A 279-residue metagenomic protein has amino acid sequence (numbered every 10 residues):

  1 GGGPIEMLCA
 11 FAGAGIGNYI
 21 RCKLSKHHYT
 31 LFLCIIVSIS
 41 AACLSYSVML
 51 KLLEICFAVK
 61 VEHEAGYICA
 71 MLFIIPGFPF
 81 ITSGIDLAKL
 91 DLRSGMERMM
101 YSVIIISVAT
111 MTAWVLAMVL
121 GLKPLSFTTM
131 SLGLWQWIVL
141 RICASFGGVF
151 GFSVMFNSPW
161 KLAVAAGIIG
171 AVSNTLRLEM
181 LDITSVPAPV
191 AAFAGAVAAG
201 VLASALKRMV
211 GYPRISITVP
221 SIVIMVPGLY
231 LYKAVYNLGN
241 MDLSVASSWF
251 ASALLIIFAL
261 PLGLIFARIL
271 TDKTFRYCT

Functional and structural regions predicted by a protein language model:
G1-T82, F156, W160: Core alpha-helical transmembrane segments of integral membrane proteins
L8-A14, I35-A41, I138-F146, A163-A171 (+1 more regions): Short hydrophobic alpha-helical membrane-embedded segments
A10, A14, S38-A42, I105 (+3 more regions): Hydrophobic alpha-helical membrane-embedded or membrane-associated segments
I16-S25, A41, S45-E54, G84 (+7 more regions): Alpha-helical membrane-inserting segments
L24-T30, L90-M96, V154-N157, K161 (+1 more regions): Membrane-interface helix-boundary motifs at transmembrane edges
L53-E62, L120-L134, N237-S248: Membrane-interface helix termini and inter-helical loops of multi-pass transporters
G66-M71, T82-I106, Q136-I138, A165-I168 (+1 more regions): C-terminal transmembrane helix-loop-helix hairpin of multi-pass membrane proteins
F73-I81, Y101-I183: Generic multipass alpha-helical transmembrane bundles of integral membrane proteins
